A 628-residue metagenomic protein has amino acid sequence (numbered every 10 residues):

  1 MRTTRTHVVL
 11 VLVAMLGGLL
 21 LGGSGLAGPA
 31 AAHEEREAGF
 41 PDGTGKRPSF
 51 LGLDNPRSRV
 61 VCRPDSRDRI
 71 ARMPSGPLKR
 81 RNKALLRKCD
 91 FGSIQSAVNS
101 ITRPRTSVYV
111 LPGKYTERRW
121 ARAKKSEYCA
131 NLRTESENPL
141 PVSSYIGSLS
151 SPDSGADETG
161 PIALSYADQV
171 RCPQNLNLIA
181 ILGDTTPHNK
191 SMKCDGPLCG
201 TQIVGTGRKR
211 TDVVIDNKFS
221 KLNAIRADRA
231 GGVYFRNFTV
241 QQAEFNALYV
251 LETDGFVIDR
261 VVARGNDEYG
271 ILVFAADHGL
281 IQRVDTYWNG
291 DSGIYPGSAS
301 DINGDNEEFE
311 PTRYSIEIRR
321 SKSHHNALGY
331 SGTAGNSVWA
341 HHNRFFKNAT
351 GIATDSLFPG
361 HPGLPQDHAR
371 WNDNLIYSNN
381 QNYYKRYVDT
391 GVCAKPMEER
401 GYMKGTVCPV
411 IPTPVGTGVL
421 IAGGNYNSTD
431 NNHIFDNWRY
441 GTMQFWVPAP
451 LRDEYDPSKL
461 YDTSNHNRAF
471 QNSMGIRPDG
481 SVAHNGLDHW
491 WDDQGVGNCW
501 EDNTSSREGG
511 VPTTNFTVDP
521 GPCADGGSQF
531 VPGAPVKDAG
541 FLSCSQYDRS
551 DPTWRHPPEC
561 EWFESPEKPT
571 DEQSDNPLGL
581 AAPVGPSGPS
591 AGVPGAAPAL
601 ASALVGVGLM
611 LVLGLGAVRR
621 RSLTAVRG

Functional and structural regions predicted by a protein language model:
L10-S24, G606-G608: Bacterial N-terminal signal peptides
P29-S96, S100, K114-N131: Right-handed parallel beta-helix/beta-solenoid
E34-N55, E137, S144, S148-T159 (+4 more regions): Acidic, glycine- and Ser/Thr-rich low-complexity intrinsically disordered tracts in extracellular/secreted proteins
R57-S58, L85-K88, E117-A123, C129-A243: Right-handed parallel beta-helix/beta-spiral solenoid domain characteristic of secreted/periplasmic
I162-L164, N177-G183, K190-G196, L222-R229 (+12 more regions): Glycine-rich beta-solenoid repeat tracts in large extracellular/virion proteins
G200, K209, G231-Q242, D254-Y269 (+10 more regions): Right-handed parallel beta-helix
G588-G606: Juxtamembrane/start-of-transmembrane alpha-helix segments at the extracytoplasmic/lumenal side of membrane anchors
G608-G628: C-terminal membrane-anchoring or membrane-association module
